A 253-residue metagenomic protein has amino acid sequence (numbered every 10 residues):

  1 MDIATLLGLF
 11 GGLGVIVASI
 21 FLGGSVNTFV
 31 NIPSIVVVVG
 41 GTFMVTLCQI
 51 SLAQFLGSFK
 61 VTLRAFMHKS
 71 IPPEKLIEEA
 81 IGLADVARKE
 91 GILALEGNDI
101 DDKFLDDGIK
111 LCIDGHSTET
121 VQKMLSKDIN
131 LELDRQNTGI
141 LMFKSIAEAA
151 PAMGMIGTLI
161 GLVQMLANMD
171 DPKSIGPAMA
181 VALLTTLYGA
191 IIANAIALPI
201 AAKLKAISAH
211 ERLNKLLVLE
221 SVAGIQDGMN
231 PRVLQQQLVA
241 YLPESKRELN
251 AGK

Functional and structural regions predicted by a protein language model:
A4, G8, V15-G139, E211-K253: Large intracellular
L7-F10, G14-V26, D128-I207: Helix-termination/interfacial motifs at the ends of transmembrane alpha-helices
